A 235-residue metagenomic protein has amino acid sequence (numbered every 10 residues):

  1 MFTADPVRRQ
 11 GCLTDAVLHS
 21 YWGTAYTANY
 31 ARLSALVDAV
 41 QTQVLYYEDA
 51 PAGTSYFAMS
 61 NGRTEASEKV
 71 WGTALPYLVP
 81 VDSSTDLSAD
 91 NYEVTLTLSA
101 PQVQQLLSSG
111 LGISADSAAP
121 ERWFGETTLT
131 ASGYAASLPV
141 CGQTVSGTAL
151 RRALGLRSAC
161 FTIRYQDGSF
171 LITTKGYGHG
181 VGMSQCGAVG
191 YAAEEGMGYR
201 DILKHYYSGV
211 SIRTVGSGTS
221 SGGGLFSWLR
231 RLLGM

Functional and structural regions predicted by a protein language model:
M1-M235: Conserved, single-site charged/polar hotspot
